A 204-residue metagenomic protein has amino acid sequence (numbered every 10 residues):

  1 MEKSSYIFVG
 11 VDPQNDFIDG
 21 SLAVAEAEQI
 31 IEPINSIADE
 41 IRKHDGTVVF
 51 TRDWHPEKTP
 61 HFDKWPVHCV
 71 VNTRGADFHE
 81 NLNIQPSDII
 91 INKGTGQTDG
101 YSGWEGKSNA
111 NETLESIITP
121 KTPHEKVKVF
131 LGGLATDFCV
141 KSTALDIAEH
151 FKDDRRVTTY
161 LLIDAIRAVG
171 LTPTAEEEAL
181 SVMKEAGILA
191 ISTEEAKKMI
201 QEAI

Functional and structural regions predicted by a protein language model:
M1-Q97, H124, R156-Y160, V169-I204: Active-site acidic carboxylates
I34-E40, K141-D154: Histidine-anchored nucleotide/phosphate-binding helix
H61-A76, W104-S116, A148: Short, electropositive alpha-helical surface patch
H79-T136: Internal catalytic-core helix/loop-beta-alpha segment that presents or stabilizes conserved functional determinants
I118, F138, E149, R155 (+1 more regions): Generic low-complexity, intrinsically disordered sequence content enriched in small uncharged/hydrophobic residues
K126-S142, Y160-I166: Glycine-rich anion-binding loop/nest that anchors nucleotide
